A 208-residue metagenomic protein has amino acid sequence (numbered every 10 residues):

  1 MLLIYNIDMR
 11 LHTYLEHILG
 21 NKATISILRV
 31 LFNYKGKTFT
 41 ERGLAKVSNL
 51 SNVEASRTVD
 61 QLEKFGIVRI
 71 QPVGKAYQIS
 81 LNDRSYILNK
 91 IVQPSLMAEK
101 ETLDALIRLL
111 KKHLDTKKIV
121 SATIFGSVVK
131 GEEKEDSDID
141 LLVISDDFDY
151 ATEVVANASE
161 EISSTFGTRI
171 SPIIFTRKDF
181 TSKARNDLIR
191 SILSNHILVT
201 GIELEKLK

Functional and structural regions predicted by a protein language model:
L2-K118, K130-D136, F148-K208: Catalytic core of pol beta-like nucleotidyltransferases
I119-V129, V143: Short gly/ser-rich loop at a beta-strand->alpha-helix junction or flexible surface loop bordering the NTP-binding
I124, L141, I170-P172: A structural signal for short, well-ordered beta-strand segments
S137-I144: Short acidic, glycine/proline-enriched helix-loop-strand junctions
